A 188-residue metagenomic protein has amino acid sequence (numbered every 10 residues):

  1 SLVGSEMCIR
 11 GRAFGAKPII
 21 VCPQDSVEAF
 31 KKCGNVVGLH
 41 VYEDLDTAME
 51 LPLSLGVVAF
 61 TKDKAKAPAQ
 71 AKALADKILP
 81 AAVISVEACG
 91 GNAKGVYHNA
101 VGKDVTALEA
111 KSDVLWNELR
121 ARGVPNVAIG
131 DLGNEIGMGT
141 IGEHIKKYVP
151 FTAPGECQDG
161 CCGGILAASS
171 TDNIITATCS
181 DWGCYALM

Functional and structural regions predicted by a protein language model:
L2-I9: Short, small-residue-biased leader/transition segments that mark boundaries at the very start of proteins
E6, I78, A110, V114 (+1 more regions): Conserved active-site and cofactor/substrate-binding residues in soluble primary-metabolism enzymes
R12: Gly/Ala-rich phosphate-binding loop of Rossmann-like dinucleotide-binding domains, activating on the conserved
G15-D25: Short internal beta-strands
A16, A121-N126: A short helix->loop->beta-strand "cap" motif at the edges of active sites that frequently abuts
S26-N35, A128-G130, N134-K146: Glycine-rich, charge-decorated loop segments at or immediately adjacent to ligand/cofactor-binding or catalytic sites
G34-W116: An acidic, phosphate/nucleotide-engaging active-site surface
G133-M188: C-terminal functional extensions of proteins
